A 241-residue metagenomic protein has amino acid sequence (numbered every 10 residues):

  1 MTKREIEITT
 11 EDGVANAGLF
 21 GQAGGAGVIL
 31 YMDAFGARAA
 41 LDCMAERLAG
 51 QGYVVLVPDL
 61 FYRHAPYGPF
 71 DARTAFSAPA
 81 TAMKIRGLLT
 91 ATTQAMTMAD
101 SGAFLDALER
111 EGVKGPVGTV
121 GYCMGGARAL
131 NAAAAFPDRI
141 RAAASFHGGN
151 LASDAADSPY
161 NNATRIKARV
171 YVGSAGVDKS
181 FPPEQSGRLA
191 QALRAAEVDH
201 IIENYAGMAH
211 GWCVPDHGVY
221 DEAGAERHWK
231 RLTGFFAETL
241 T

Functional and structural regions predicted by a protein language model:
M1-T241: N-terminal cap/leader regions of alpha/beta-hydrolase-fold enzymes, predominantly small-molecule hydrolases
